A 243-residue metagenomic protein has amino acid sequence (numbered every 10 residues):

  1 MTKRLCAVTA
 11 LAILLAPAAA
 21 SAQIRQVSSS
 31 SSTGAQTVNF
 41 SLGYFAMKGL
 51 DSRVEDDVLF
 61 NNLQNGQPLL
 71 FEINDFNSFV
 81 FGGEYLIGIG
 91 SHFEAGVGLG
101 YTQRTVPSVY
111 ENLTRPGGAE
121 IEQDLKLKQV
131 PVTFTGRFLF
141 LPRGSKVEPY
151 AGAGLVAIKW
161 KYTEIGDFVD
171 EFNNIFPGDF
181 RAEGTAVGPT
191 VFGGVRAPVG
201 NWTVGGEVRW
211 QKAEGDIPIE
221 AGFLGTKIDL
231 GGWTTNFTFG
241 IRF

Functional and structural regions predicted by a protein language model:
M1-T9: Bacterial N-terminal signal peptides that target proteins for export
V8-P17: Bacterial N-terminal signal peptides
S21-I87, G240-R242: Short glycine/proline- and aromatic-enriched beta-strand/turn motifs that initiate or cap beta-hairpins
I24-S29, I73-G88, H92-G98, L125-R137 (+1 more regions): Outer-membrane beta-barrel transmembrane strands
T33, P142-G144, A197-N201, L230 (+1 more regions): A generic beta-sheet turn/junction motif
F40-L42, G83-I89, L99-Y101, V132-F138 (+4 more regions): Residues on the lipid-exposed face of transmembrane beta-strands in outer-membrane beta-barrel proteins
M47-F76, Y101-V132, A157-A186, A213-T234: Extracellular/periplasm-exposed beta-strand and loop segments of Gram-negative cell-envelope proteins, dominated by
H92-A95, G144, N201-V204: Repeated loop/turn-to-beta-strand initiation elements of outer-membrane beta-barrel proteins
